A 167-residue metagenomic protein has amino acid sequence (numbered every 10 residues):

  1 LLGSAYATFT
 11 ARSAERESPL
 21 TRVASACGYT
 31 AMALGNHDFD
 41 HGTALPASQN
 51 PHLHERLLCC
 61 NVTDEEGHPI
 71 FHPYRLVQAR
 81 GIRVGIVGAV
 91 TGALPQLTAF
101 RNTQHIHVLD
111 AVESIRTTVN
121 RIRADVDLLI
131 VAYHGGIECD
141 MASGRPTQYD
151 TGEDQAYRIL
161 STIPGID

Functional and structural regions predicted by a protein language model:
L1-D167: Acidic, metal/ion-coordinating pockets
